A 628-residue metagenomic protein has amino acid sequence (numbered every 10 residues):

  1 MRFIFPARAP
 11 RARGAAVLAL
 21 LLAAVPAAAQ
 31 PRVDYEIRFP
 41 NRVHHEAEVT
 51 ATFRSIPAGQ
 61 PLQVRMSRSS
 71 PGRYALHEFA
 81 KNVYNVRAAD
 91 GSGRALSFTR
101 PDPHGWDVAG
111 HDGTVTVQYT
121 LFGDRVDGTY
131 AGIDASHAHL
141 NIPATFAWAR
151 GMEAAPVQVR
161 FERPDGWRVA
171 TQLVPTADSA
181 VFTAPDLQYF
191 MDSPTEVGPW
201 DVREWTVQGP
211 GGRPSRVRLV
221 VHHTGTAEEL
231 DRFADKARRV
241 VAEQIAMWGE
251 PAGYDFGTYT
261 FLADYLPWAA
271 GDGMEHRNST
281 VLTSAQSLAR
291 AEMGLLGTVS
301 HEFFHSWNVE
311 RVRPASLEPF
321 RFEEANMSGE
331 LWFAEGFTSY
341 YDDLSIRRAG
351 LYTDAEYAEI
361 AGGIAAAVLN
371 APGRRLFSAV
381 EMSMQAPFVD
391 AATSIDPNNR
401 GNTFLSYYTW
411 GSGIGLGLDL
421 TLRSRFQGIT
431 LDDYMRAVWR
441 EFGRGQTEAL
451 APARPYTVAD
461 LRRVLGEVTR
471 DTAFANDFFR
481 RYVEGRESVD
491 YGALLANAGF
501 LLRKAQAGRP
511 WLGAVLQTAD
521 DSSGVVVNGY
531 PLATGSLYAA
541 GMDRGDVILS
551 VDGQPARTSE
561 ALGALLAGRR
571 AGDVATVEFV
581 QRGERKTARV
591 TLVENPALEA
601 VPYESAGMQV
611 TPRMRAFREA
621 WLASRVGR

Functional and structural regions predicted by a protein language model:
F39-P40, G72-D134: A surface-exposed beta-strand-loop module
A47-A80, A144-P164: Surface-exposed beta-strand/loop patches in extracellular or lumenal glycoproteins
V49-S55, M66-R68, W106-A135, V157-D165 (+4 more regions): Short, hydrophobic/aromatic-enriched beta-strand segments in well-ordered soluble domains
A51, T206-L331: Juxtacatalytic substrate-recognition/specificity segment
F79-N82, F122, A154-A170, V174 (+6 more regions): Zn2+-dependent metallopeptidase catalytic core
Q118-V202: Extended, low-hydrophobicity, Ser/Thr/Pro/Gly-biased non-transmembrane segments
T280, Q286-S287, R311-V312, E323-L376: Post-HExxH zinc-binding segment in Zn-dependent metallohydrolases
D342, Y352-R628: C-terminal recognition in membrane/secretory proteostasis and scaffolding
